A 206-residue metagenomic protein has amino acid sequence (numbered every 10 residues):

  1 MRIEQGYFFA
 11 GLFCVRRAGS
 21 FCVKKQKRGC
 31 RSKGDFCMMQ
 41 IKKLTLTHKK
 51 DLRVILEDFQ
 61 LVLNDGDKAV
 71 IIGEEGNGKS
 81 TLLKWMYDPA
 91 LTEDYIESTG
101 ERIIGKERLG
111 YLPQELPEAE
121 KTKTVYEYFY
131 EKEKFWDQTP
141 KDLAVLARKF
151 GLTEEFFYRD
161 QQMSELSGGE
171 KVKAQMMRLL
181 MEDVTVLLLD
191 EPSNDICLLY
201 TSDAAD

Functional and structural regions predicted by a protein language model:
A10-L12, A18-S20, K24, R28-A204: ABC ATP-binding cassette signature C-motif
